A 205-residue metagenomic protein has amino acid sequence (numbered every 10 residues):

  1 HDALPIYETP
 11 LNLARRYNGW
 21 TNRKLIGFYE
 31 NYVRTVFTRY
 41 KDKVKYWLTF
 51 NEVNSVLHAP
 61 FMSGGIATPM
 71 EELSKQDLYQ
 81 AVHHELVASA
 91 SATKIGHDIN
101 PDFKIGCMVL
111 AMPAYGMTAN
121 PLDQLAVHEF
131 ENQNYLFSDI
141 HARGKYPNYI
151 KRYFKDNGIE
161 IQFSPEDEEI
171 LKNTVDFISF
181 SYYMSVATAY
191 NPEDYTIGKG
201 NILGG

Functional and structural regions predicted by a protein language model:
D2-L4: Short, small-residue-biased leader/transition segments that mark boundaries at the very start of proteins
Y7-G205: Active-site region of glycoside hydrolase catalytic domains
